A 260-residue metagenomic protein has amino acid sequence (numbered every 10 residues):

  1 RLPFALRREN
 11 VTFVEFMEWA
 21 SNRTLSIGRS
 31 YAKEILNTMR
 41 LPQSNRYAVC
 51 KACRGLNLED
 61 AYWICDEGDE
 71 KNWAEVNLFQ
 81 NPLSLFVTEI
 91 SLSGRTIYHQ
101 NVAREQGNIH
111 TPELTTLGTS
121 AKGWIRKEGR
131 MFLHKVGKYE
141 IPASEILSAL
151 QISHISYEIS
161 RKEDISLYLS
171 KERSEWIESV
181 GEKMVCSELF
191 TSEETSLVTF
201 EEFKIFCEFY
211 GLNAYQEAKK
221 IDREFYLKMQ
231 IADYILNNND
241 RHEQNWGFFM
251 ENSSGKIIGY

Functional and structural regions predicted by a protein language model:
R1-N237, F249-Y260: Phosphate/dinucleotide-binding and metal-coordinating scaffold of catalytic cores in nucleotide-dependent enzymes
H242, G247-M250: Conserved protein-kinase catalytic-loop segment immediately C-terminal to the catalytic Asp of the HRD motif
